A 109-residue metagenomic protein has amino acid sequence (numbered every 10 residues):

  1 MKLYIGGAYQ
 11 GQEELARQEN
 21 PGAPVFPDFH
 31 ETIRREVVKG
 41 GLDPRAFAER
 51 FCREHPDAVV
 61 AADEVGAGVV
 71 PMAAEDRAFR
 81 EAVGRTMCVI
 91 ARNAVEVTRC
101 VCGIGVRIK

Functional and structural regions predicted by a protein language model:
M1-P21, P27: Glycine-rich P-loop/Walker A and Walker A-like loops and their local beta1-loop-alpha1 context in P-loop NTPases
K2, I33-V37, P71-M72: Short, basic, glycine/proline-bearing loop/turn elements
A8, L15, V38, A78-F79 (+1 more regions): Broad hydrophobic/π-residue packing in well-ordered secondary structure
Q10, E31-T32, G66, G105: Short, solvent-exposed loop/turn segments at secondary-structure junctions
Q18-L42: Conserved substrate/cofactor phosphate-moiety recognition/catalytic segment in nucleotide-dependent phosphotransferases
L42-K109: Replace "adjacent to P-loop NTPase cores in ATP/GTP-dependent enzymes" with "adjacent to NTP-binding cores
